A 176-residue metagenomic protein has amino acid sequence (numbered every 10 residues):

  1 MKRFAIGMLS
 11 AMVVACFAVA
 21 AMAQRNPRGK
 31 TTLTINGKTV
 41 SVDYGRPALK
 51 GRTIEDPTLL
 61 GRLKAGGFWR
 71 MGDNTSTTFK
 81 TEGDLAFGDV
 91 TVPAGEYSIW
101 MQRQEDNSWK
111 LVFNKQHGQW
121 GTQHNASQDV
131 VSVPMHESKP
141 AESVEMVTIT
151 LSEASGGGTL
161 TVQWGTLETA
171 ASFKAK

Functional and structural regions predicted by a protein language model:
M1-M12: Bacterial N-terminal signal peptides that target proteins for export
M22-P93, S98-K176: Targeting-peptide/extracellular-domain and disordered-appendage signature
